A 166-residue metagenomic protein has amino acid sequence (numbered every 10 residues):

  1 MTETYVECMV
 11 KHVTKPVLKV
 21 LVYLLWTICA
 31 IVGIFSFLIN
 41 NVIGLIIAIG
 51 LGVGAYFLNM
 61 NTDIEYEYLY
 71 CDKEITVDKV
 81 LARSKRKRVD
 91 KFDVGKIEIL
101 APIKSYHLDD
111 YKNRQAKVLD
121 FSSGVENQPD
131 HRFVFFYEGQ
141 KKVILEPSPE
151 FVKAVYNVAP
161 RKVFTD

Functional and structural regions predicted by a protein language model:
M1-I28: N-terminal membrane-targeting/pre-transmembrane regions
L25-I34, A48-G54: Hydrophobic, membrane-inserted alpha-helices
F35-L45: Transmembrane helix interruption/hinge and helix-loop junction motifs
I46-E65, V80: Transmembrane alpha-helices and immediately adjacent membrane-cytoplasm interface residues in multi-pass integral
C71-R88: Membrane-cytosol interface motif
K91-Y111: Structured surface patches comprising rigid loops and adjacent beta-strands/short helices at the edges of well-ordered
K104-E126: Short, internal acidic amphipathic alpha-helical interface segments that mediate docking to partner proteins
V118-D166: A membrane-cytosol interface segment of integral membrane proteins
